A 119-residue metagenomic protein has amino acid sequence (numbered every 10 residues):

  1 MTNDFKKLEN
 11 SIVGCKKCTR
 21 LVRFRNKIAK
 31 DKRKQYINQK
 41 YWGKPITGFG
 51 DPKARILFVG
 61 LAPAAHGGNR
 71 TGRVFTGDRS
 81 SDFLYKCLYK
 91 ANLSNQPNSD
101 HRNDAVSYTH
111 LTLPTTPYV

Functional and structural regions predicted by a protein language model:
T2-L113, P117: A polyanion-binding, active-site-adjacent surface
